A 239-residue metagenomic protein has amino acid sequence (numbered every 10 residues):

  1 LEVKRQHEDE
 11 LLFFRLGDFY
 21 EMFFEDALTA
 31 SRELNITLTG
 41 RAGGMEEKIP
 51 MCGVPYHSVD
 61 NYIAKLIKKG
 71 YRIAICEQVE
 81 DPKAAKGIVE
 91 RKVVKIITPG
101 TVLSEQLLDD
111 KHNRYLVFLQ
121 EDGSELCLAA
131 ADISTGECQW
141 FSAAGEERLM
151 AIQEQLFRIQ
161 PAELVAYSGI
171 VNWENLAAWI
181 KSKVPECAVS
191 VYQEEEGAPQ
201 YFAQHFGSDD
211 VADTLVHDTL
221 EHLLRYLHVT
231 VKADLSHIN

Functional and structural regions predicted by a protein language model:
L1-N239: Charged catalytic and DNA/RNA-contacting regions of genome-maintenance and nucleic-acid-processing enzymes
